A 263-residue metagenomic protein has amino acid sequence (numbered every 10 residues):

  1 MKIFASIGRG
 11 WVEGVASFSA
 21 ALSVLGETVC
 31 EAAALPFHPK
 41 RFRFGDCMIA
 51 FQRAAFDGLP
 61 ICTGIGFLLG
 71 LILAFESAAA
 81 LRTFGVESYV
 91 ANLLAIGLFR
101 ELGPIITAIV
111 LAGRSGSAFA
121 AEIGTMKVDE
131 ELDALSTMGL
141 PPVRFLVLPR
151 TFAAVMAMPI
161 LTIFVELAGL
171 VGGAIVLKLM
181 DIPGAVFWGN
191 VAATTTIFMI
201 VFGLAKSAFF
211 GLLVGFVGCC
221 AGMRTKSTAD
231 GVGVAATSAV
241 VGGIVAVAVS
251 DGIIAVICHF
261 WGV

Functional and structural regions predicted by a protein language model:
M1-C47, A221-K226: Short, membrane-interfacial amphipathic segments enriched in basic
V24-A50, G70-L93: Hydrophobic transmembrane alpha-helix segments characteristic of membrane transport and insertion machinery
F37-G45, Q52-T63, I244: Membrane-interface helix starts
A50, E130, P141-T162, A239: Start (N-cap) of specific transmembrane helices in multi-pass transporter permeases
A50, F75-R100, E166-A208, L212 (+2 more regions): Membrane-interfacial helix-loop-helix connectors in multipass membrane proteins
R53, D57, I61, I65 (+3 more regions): Loop-to-helix entry region at the N-terminal start of transmembrane alpha-helices in multi-pass membrane transporters
I65-I72, A108, A112, L148-L177 (+2 more regions): Hydrophobic alpha-helical transmembrane segments that constitute the membrane-spanning cores of multi-pass membrane
E122-L148, V232: Short cytoplasmic-facing helical segments at TM-TM junctions of multi-pass membrane proteins
